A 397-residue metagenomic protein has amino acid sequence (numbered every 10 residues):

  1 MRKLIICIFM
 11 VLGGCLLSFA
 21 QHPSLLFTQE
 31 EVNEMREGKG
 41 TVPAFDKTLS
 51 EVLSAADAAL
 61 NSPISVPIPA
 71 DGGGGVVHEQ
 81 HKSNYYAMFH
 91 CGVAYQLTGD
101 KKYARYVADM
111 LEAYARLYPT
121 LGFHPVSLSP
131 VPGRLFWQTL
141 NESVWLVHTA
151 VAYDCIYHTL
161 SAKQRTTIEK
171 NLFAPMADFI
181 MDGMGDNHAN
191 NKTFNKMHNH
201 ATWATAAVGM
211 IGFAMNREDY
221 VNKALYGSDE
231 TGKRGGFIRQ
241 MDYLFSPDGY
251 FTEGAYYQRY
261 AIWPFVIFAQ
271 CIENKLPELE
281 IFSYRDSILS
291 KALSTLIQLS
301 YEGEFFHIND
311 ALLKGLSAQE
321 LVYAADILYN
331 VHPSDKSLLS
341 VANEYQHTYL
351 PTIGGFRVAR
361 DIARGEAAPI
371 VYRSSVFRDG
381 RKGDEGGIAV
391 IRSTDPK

Functional and structural regions predicted by a protein language model:
M1-L4: Positively charged n-region of N-terminal signal peptides that target proteins for export
I6-C15: Bacterial N-terminal signal peptides
G14-C15, G40, K314: Hydrophobic alpha-helical membrane context
C15, T28, P369-R373: Short, charged, low-hydrophobicity "junction" segments
S18-A20: Boundary at the C-terminal end of the N-terminal hydrophobic targeting segment
S24-L26, E30-N61, G75-L293: Aromatic-lined, polymer-binding surfaces characteristic of secreted/periplasmic polysaccharide-degrading enzymes
I68-G75: Aromatic- and acidic-residue-enriched carbohydrate-binding clefts of CAZyme catalytic domains
M215, Y260-K397: Carbohydrate-active enzyme catalytic cores, enriched for enzymes that act on polyanionic acidic polysaccharides
